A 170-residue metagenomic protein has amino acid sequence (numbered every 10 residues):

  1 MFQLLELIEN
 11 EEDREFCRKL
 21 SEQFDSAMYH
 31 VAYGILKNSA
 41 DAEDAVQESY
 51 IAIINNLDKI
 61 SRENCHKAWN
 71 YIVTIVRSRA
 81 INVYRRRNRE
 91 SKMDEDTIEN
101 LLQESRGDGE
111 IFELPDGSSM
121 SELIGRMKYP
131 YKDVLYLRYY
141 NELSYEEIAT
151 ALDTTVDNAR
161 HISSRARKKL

Functional and structural regions predicted by a protein language model:
M1-A27, G34, G117: N-terminal module of bacterial RNA polymerase sigma factors
S21-A40, N56-K59, I124: Amphipathic, Lys/Arg- and hydrophobic-enriched alpha-helical face
M28, A32, A42-I53, I148 (+2 more regions): Short, small-hydrophobic-rich alpha-helical interface motif
D58-T74: Short, aromatic/basic-enriched loop-to-helix "N-cap" motif that marks the start of an alpha-helix at regulatory
V73-E95: Arg/Lys-rich amphipathic alpha helix in sigma70-family domain 2
E99-G125: Acidic, proline/glycine-rich intrinsically disordered inter-domain spacer in sigma factors
L123, E146, A151-L170: DNA-recognition helix of helix-turn-helix
V134-R138: A short pre-motif secondary-structure segment
